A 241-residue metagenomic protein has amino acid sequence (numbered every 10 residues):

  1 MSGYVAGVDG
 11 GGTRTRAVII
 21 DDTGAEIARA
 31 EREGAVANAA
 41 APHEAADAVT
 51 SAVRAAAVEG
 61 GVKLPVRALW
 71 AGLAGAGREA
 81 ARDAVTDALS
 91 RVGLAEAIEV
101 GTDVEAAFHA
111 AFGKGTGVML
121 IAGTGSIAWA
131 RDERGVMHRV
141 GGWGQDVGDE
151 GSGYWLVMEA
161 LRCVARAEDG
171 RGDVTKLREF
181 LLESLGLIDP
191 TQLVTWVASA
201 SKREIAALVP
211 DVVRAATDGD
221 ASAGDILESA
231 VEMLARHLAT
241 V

Functional and structural regions predicted by a protein language model:
M1-V66, S90-R91, A110-T116, L161-V241: ATP-binding/phosphotransfer module of carbohydrate and carboxylate kinases, centering on a glycine-rich
N38, A74-E79, V147, S199-R203: Short, small-residue-enriched loops and turns at beta-alpha junctions that line or gate enzyme active sites
L69-G72, A81: N-terminal functional module of multi-domain proteins
G72-A76, A122, D218-A221: N-terminal loops that bind phosphate or other acidic moieties and the adjacent beta-alpha structural core
A76-V174: Phosphate-binding/catalytic loop of phosphoryl-transfer enzymes
